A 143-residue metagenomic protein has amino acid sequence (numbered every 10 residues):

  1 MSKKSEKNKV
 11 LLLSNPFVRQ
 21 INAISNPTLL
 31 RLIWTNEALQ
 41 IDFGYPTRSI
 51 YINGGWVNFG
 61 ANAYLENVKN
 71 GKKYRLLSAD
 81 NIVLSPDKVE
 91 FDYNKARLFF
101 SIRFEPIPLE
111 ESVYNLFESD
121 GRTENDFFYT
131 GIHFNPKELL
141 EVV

Functional and structural regions predicted by a protein language model:
M1-V143: Conserved functional micro-motifs across diverse proteins
